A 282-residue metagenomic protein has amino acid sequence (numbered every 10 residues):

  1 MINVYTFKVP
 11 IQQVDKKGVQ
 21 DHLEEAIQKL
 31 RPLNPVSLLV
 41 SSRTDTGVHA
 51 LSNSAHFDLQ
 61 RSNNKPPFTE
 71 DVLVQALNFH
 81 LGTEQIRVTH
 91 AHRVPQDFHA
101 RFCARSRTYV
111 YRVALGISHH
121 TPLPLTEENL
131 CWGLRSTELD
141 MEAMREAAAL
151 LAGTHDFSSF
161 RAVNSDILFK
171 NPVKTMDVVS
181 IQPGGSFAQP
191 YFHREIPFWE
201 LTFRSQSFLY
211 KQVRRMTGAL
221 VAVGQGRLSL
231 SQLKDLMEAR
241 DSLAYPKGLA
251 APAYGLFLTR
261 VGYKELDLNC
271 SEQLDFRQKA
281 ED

Functional and structural regions predicted by a protein language model:
I2-D282: Structured-RNA-binding interfaces characteristic of tRNA pseudouridine synthases
